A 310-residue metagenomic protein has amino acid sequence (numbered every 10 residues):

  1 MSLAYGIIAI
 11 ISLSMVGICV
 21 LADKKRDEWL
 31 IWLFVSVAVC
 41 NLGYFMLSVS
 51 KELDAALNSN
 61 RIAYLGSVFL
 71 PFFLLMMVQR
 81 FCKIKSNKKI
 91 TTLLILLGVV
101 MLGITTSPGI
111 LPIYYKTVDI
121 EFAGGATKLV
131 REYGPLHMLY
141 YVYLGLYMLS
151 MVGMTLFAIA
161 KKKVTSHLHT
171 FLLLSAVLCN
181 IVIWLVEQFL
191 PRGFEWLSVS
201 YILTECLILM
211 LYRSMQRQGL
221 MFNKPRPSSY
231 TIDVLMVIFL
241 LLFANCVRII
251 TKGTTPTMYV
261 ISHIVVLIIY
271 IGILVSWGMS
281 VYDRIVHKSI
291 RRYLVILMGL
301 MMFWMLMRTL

Functional and structural regions predicted by a protein language model:
M1-I10, G103-F157, W184-S200, R308-L310: Extracellular-loop-to-transmembrane junctions of the mid-late helices
S2, S12, L42, V164-Y270 (+1 more regions): Interfacial "cap-and-anchor" motif at the non-cytosolic start of specific transmembrane alpha-helices
Y5-L13, I62-L70, Y143-M148, V199-L207 (+1 more regions): Membrane-embedded alpha-helical segments of multi-pass membrane proteins, especially the transmembrane helices
M15-C19, L65-I95, M151-L156, Y212-F222 (+1 more regions): Internal transmembrane alpha-helix with an interfacial aromatic "cap," most often the third helix
V20-D23, F45-E52, L75, F81 (+7 more regions): Transmembrane helix-loop junctions and nearby membrane-interface residues
V20-G43, I95, Y133-F189, P225-L241 (+1 more regions): Alpha-helical transmembrane segments of multi-pass integral membrane proteins
V35, V39-G66, R80, I110-F122 (+2 more regions): Helix-loop junctions on the outward
T92-G109, V295-R308: Hydrophobic alpha-helical membrane-insertion segments
